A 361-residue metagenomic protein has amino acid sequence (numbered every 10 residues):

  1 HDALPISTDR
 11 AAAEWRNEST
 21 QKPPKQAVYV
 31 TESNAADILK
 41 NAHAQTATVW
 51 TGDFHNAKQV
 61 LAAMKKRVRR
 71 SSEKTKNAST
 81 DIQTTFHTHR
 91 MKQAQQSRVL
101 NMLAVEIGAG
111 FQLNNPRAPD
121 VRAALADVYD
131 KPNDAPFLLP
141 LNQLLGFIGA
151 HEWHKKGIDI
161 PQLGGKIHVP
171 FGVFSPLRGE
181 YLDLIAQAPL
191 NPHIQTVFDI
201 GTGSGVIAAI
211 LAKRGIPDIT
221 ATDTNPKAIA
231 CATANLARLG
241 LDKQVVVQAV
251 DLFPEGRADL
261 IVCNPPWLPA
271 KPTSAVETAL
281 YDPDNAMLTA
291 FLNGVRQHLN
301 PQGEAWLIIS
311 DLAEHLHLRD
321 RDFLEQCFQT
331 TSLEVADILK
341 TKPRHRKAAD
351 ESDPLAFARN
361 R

Functional and structural regions predicted by a protein language model:
A3-E14, P23-N34, I38-I158: N-terminal auxiliary segments of SAM/dcSAM-dependent transferases
D120-T196, I200-I210: SAM-dependent Rossmann-like transferase core, predominantly class I methyltransferases with a strong bias toward
R178-P265, P269-T273: Conserved SAM/SAH cofactor-binding pocket of Class I
N264, F291, A305: Residue-level signal for inorganic ion chemistry
W267-L268, N285, S310-H315: Short "lid" loop at the C-terminus of a central beta-strand within the Rossmann-like core of SAM-dependent
A275-N300: Glycine-rich S-adenosyl-L-methionine
Q302-I309: Conserved beta-strand signature within the Rossmann-like core of class I S-adenosyl-L-methionine
L316, R321-R361: Class I S-adenosyl-L-methionine
